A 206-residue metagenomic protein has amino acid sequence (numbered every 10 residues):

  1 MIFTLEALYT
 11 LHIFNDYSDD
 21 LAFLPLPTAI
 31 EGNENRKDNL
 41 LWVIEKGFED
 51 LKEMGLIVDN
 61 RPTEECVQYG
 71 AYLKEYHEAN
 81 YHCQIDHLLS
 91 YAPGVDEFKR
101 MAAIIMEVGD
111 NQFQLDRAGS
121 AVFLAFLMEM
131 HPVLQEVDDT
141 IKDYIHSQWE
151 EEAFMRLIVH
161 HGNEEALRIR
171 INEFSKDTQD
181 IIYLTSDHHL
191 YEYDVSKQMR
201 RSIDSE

Functional and structural regions predicted by a protein language model:
M1-K52, Q68: Short, amphipathic alpha-helical interface elements at domain boundaries that mediate macromolecular binding
M1-T10, T63, G119-S120, D204: Helix N-cap / beta->alpha transition motif
D19-A22, Y81, I85, Q135-K142: Residue-level signal for secondary-structure boundary elements
I44, V58-L124: Accessory beta->alpha helical hairpin/"wing" motif in late/C-terminal subdomains of nucleic-acid enzymes
I44-G47, H131-P132, I181: Short N-terminal helix-initiation segments at or just after the protein's N-terminus
G55: Glycine-centered, phosphate/nucleic-acid-interacting loop/turn motifs that mediate DNA/RNA or nucleotide
F113-K176: Internal, well-folded beta-alpha domain core
R170-E206: Extended, charged low-complexity segments that frequently continue into or abut oligomerization scaffolds
